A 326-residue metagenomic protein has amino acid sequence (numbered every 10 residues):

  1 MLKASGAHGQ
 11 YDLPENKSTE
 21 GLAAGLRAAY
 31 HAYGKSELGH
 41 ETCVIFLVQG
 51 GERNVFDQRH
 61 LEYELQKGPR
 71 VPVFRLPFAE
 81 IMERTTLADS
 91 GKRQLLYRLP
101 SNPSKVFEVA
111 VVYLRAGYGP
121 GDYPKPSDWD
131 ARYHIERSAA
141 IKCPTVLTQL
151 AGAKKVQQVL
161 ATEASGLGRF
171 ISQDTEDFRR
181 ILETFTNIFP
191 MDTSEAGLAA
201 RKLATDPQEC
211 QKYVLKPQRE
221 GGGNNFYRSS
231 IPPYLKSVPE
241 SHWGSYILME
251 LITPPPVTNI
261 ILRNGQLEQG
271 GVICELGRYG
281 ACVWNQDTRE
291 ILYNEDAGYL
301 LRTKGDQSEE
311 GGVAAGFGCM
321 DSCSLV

Functional and structural regions predicted by a protein language model:
M1-L325: Domain-scale recognition of functional cores that engage charged ligands
